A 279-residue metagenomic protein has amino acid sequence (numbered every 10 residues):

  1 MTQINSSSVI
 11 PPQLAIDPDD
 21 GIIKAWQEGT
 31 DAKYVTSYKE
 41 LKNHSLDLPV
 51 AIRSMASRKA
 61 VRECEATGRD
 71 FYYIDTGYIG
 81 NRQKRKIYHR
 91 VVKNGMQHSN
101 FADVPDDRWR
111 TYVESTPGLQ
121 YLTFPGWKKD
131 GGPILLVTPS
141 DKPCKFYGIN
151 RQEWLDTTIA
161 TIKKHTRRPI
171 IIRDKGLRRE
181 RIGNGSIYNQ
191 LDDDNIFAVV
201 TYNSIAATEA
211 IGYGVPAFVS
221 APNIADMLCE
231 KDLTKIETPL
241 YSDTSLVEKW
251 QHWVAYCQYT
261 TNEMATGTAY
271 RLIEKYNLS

Functional and structural regions predicted by a protein language model:
M1-P49, S54, K142-P143, L272-S279: N-terminal pre-catalytic "stem/leader" segment of glycosyltransferase-like enzymes
S6, I74-Y78, G131-P143, R173-G176 (+1 more regions): Short loop/turn segments at strand-loop or loop-helix junctions that form parts of catalytic or ligand-binding pockets
P12-I16, V137-T138, K142, N150-N189: Catalytic donor nucleotide-activated moiety binding site of glycosyltransferases and closely related
Y34, D70-Y72, Y78, I170 (+1 more regions): Hydrophobic beta-strand scaffold residues
S37-A66, D70-I74, I196-N203: Short, well-ordered secondary-structure micro-motifs within conserved domains or adaptor modules
S37-N43, K163-F218, P222-I224: Donor nucleotide-activated moiety binding/catalytic core segment of transferases that use nucleotide-activated donors
S57-R110, S204-I205, G212: A basic- and aromatic-enriched beta-loop-alpha substructure that forms the phosphate/nucleotide- and DNA/RNA-contacting
Q83-G131, M227-S279: Leloir-type glycosyltransferase catalytic cores
